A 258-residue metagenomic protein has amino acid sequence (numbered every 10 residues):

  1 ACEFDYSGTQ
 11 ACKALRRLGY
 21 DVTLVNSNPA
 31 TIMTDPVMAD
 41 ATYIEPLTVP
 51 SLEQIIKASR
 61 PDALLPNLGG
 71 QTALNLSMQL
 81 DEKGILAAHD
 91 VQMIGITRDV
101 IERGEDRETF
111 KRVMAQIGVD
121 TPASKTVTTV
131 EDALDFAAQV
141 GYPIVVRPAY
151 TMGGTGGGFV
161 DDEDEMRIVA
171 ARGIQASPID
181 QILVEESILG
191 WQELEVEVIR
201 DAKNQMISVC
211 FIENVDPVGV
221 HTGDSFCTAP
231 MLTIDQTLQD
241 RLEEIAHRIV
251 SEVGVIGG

Functional and structural regions predicted by a protein language model:
A1-G258: N-terminal beta-alpha lobe that positions the nucleotide/phosphoryl donor in ATP/NTP-coupled carboxylate activation
